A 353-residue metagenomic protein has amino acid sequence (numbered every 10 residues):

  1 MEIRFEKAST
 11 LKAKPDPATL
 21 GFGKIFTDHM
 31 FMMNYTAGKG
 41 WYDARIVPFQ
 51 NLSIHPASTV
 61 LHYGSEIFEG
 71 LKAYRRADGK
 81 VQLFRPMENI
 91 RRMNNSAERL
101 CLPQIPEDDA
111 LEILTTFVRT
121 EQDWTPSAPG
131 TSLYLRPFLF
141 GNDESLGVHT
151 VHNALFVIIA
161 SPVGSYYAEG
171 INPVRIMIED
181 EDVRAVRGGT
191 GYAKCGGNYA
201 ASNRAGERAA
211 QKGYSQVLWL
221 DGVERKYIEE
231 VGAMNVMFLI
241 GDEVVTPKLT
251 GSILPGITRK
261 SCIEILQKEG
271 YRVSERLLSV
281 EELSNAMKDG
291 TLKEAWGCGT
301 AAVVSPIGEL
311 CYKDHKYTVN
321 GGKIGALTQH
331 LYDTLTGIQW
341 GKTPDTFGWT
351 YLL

Functional and structural regions predicted by a protein language model:
M1-F117, S145-L353: Helix-start/capping segments and mature chain N-termini
E107-D109, F117-G130: Charged, gly/pro-rich active-site loop segments
T120, G141-N142: Intrinsically disordered, low-complexity linker/loop segments enriched in Gly/Pro and charged/polar residues
P126-R136, F140: Extended, Lys/Arg-enriched charged tracts that mediate electrostatic binding to polyanionic substrates
